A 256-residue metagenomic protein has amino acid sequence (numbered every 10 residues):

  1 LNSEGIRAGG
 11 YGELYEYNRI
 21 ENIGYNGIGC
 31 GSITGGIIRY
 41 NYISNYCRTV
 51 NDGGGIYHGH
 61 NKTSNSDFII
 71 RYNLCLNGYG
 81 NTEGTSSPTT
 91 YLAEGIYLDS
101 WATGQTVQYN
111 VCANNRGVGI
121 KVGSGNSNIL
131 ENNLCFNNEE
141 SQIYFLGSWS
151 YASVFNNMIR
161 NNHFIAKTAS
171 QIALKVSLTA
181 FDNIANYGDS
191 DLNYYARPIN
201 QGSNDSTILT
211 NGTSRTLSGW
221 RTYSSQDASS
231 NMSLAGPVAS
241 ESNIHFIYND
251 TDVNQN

Functional and structural regions predicted by a protein language model:
L1-N256: Extracellular parallel beta-helix/beta-solenoid repeat domains
